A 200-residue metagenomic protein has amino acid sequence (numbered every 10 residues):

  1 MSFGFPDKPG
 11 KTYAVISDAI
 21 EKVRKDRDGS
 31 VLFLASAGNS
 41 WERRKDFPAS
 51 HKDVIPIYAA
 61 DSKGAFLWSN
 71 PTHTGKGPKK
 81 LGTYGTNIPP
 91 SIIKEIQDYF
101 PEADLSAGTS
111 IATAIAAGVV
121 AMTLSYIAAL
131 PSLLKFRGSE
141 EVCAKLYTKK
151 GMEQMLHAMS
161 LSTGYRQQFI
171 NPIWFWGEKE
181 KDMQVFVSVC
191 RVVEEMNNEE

Functional and structural regions predicted by a protein language model:
M1-H51, P101-A114: Substrate-binding/access-modulating region of protease and related hydrolase catalytic domains
K8-P9, G64-A65, T163: Eukaryotic short linear interaction motifs
V15, A49, H73, A144 (+1 more regions): Short acidic-hydrophobic sequence patches enriched in Asp/Glu that either
I20-R24, F33, I92-E95, M122-K135: Short regulatory "switch" loops immediately downstream of catalytic or recognition motifs within protein catalytic
R44-I127: Extracellular S/T/G-rich loop segment that most often corresponds to the catalytic His/Ser-adjacent loop
S125-E200: C-terminal subdomain of the subtilisin-like protease fold in secreted/lumenal serine endopeptidases
